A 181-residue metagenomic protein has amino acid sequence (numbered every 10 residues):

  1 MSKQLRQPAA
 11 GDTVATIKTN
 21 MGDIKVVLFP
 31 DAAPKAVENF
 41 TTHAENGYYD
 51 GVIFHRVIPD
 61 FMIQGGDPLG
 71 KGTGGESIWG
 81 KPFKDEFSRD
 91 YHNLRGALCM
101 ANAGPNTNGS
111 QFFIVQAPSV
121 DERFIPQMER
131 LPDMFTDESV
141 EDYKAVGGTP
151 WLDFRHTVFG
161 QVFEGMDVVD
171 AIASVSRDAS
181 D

Functional and structural regions predicted by a protein language model:
M1-D181: Cyclophilin-like peptidyl-prolyl cis-trans isomerases
